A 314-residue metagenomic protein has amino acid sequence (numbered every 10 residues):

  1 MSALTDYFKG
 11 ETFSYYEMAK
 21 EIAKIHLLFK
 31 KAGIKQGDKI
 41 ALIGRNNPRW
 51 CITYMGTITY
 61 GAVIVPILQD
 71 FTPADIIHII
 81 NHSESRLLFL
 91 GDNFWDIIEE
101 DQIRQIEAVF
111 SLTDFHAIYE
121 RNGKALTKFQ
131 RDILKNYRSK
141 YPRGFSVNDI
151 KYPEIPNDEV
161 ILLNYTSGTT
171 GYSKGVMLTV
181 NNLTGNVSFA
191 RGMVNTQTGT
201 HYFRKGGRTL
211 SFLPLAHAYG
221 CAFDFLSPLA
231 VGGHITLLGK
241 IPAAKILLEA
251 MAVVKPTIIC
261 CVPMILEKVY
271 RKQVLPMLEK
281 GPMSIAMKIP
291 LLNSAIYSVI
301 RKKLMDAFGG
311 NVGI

Functional and structural regions predicted by a protein language model:
S2-N47, C51-M55, T72-I77, N181: Conserved AMP-binding/adenylate-forming core of the ANL superfamily
S14-Y16, P153, I161-S188: Conserved AMP-binding A3 loop
A32, T59-Y137: Structural core segment of the AMP-binding/adenylate-forming
Q36-D38, N157, G206, V312: Phosphate-coordination loops involved in phosphoryl transfer and adenosine-cofactor binding
I40, T57, L88, V160 (+4 more regions): Conserved S/T- and glycine-rich ATP-binding loop of Class I adenylate-forming
R45-V65, Q69-P73, N81-L87, G207-R208 (+2 more regions): A short helix-loop-beta submotif of the ANL/AMP-binding
L134-Y165, Y172, T198-R208: Conserved pre-ATP/AMP-binding loop-to-beta segment of ANL
T184-R208, L215-K303, A307, N311: Conserved AMP-binding/adenylation subdomain of ANL enzymes
